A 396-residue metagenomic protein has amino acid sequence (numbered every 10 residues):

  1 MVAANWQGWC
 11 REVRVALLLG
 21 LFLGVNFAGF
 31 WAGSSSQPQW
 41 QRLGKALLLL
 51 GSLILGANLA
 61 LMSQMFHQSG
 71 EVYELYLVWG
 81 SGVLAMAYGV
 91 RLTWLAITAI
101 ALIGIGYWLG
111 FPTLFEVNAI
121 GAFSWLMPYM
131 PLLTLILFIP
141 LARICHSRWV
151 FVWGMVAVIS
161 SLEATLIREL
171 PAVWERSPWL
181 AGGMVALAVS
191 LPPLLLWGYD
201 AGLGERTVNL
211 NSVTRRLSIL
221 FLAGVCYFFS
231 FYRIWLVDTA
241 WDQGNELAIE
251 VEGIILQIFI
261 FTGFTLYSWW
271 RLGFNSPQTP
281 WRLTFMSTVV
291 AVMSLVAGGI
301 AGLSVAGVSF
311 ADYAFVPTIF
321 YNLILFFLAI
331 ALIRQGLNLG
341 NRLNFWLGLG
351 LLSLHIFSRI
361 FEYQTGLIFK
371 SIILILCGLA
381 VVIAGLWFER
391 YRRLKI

Functional and structural regions predicted by a protein language model:
M1-I396: Alpha-helical multi-pass membrane segments and their bilayer interfacial helix-loop junctions
